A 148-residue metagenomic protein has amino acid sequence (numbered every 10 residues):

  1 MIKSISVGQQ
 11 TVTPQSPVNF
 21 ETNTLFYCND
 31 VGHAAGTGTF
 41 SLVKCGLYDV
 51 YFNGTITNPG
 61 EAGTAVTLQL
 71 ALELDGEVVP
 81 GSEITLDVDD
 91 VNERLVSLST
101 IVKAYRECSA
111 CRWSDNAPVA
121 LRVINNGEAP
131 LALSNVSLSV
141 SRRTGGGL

Functional and structural regions predicted by a protein language model:
M1-L148: Extracellular jelly-roll beta-sandwich "head" domains, especially the C-terminal globular C1q domain
